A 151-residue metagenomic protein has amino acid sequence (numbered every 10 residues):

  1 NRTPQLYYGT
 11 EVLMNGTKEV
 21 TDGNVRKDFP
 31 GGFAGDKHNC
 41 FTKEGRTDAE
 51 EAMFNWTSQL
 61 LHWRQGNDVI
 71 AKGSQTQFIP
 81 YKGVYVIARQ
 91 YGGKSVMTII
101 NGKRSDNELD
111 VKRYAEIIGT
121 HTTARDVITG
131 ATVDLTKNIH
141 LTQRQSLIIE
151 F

Functional and structural regions predicted by a protein language model:
N1-I118, L141: Loop/helix patches that line or flank the sugar-binding groove of alpha-linked glycan CAZymes
F33-K37, A124-I128, F151: Short, surface-exposed, polar/charged, turn-prone segments marking secondary-structure boundaries
L60, A124, R144: A residue-level signal for conserved active-site and pocket-lining positions in enzyme catalytic cores
D68, K82, K94, R125-D126 (+2 more regions): Residue-level marker of intrinsically disordered, low-complexity segments enriched for small/polar residues
Y114-G130: Solvent-exposed beta-hairpin/edge-strand motifs
D134-F151: C-terminal beta-strand-rich structural cap/linker in extracellular carbohydrate-active enzymes
